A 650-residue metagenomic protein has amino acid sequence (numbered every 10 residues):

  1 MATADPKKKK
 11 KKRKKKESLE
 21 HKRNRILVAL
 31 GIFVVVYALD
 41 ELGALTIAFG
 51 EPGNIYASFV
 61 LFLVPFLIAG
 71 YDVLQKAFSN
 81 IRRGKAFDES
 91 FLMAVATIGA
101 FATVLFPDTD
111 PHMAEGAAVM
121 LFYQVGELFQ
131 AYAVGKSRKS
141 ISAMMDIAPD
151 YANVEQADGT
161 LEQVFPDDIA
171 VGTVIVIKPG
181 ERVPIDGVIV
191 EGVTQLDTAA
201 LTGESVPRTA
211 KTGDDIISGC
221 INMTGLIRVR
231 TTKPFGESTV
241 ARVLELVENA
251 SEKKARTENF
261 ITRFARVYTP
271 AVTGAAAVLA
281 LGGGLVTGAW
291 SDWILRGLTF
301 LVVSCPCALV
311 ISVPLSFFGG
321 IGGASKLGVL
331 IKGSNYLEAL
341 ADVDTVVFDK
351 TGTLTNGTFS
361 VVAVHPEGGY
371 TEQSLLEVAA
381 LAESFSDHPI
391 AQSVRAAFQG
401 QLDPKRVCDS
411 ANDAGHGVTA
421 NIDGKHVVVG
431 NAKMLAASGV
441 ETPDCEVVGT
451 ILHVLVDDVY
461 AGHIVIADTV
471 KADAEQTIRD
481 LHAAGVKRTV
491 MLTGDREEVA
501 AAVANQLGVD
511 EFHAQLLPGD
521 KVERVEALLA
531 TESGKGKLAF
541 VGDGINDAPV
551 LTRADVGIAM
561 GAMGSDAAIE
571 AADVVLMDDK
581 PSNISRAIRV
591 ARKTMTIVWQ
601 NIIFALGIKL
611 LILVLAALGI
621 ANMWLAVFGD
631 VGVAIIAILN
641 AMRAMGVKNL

Functional and structural regions predicted by a protein language model:
M1-N54, V64, D158-Q163, A241 (+5 more regions): Flexible metal-binding regulatory segments at protein termini and peripheral loops
A2-K16, F62-Y151, E155, A170-I175 (+6 more regions): Actuator/coupling domain of P-type ATPases
A29-G31, N259-W290, R296-F317, W599-F628: Bilayer-spanning, highly hydrophobic alpha-helical transmembrane segments
A77, H112, A133, A152 (+26 more regions): Residue-level signature of catalytic and energy-coupling elements of molecular machines, predominantly ATP/GTP-dependent
F78-D88, F129-A143, L315-S334, M642-L650: Juxtamembrane helix-loop transition segments at the membrane interface in multi-pass membrane proteins
E89-A94, L201, F260, L295 (+3 more regions): Conserved catalytic phosphorylation-site environment of P-type ATPases
K178, V361, H365-R488, E497 (+1 more regions): P-type ATPase nucleotide-binding
G424, V456-Q600, I608: Conserved ATP-binding TGD loop and adjacent catalytic N/P-domain core of P-type ATPases
